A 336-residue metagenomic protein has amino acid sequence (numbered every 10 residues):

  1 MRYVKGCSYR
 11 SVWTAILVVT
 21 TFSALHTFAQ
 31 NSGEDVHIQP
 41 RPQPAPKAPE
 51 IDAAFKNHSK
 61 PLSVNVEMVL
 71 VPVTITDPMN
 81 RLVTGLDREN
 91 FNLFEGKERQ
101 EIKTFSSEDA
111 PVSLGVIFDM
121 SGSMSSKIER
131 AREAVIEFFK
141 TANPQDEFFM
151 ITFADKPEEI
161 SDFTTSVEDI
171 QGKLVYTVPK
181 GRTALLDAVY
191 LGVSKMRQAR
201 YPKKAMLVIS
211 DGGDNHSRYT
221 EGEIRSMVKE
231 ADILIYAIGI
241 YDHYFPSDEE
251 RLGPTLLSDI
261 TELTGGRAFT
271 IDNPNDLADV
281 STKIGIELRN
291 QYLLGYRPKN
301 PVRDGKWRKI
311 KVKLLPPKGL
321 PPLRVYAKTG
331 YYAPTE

Functional and structural regions predicted by a protein language model:
M1-Y9: N-terminal secretory signal peptides that target proteins for export/translocation
S8-T14, F28: Intrinsic disorder/low-complexity segments
W13-A24: Bacterial N-terminal signal peptides
A29-E336: Scaffold/interface architecture of coatomer-like assemblies
